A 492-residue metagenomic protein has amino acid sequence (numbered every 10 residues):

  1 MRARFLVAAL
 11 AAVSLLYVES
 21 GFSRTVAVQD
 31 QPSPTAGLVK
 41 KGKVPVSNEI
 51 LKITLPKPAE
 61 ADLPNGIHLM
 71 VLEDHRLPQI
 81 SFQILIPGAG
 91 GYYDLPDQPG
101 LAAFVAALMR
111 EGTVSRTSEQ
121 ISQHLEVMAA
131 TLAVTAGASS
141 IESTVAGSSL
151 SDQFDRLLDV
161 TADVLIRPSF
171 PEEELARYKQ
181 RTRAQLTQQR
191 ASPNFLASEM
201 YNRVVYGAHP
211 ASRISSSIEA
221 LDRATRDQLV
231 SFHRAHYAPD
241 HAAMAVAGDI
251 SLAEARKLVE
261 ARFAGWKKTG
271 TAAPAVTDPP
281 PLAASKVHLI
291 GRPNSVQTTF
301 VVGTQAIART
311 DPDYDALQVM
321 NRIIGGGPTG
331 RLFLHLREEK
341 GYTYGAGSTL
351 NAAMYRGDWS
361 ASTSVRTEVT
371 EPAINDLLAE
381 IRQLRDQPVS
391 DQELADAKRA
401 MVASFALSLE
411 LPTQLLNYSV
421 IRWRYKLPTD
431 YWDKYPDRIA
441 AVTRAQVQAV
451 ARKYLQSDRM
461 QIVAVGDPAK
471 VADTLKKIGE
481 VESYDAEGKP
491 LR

Functional and structural regions predicted by a protein language model:
M1-G37: Intrinsic disorder/low-complexity segments
V26-H124, A146-S149, D159-V160, V230-H335 (+2 more regions): His/Glu-rich zincin catalytic helix
P58-A61, R444-A445, R452: Proteostasis/folding factors centered on peptidyl-prolyl cis-trans isomerases
M70-L72, L77-M109, R116-L165, K179 (+7 more regions): M16 family metallopeptidases and their MPP-like homologs
R167-F170, L175-A176, R223-R226: Peptidyl-prolyl cis-trans isomerase
L186: N-terminal glycine-/lysine-enriched basic segments
L221-T225, L229, A441: Alpha-helical scaffold elements lining the catalytic groove of polysaccharide deacetylases
Q228-S231, Q446: Well-ordered alpha-helical segments embedded in enzymatic catalytic cores
